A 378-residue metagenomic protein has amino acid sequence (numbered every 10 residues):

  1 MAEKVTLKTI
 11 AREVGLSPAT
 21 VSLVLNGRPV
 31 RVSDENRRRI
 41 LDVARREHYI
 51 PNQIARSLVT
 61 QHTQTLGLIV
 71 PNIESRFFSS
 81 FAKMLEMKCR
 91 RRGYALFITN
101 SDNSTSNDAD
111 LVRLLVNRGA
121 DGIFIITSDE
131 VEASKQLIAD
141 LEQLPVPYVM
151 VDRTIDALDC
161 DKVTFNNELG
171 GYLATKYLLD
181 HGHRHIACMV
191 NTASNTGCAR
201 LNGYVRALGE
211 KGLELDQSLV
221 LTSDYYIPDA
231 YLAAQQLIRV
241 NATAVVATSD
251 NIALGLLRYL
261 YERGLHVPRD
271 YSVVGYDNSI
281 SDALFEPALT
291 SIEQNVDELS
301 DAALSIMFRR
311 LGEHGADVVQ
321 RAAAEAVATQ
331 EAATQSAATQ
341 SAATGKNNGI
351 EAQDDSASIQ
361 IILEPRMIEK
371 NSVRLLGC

Functional and structural regions predicted by a protein language model:
M1-A2, T6, Q61-K176, D180 (+1 more regions): Alpha-helical recognition/docking segments in bacterial nutrient-uptake and carbohydrate-utilization systems
M1-T63: N-terminal helix-turn-helix DNA-binding module of bacterial transcription factors
A44, C89, A207-L208, L260 (+1 more regions): Conserved hydrophobic residues forming the short capping helix/wall of the S-adenosyl-L-methionine
P71-S80, I98-N107, D129, R153 (+5 more regions): Hinge/beta->alpha junction and helix N-cap segments in small-molecule ligand-binding domains
R91-R92, L144, L208-L215, I238-V240 (+1 more regions): Short helix-capping segments at alpha-helix termini
R184-H185, L215-L219, V267-S272: Short acidic capping loops at alpha-helix termini that bridge into adjacent secondary structure
A233-T334, T339, T344-C378: Flexible loop/turn connectors
